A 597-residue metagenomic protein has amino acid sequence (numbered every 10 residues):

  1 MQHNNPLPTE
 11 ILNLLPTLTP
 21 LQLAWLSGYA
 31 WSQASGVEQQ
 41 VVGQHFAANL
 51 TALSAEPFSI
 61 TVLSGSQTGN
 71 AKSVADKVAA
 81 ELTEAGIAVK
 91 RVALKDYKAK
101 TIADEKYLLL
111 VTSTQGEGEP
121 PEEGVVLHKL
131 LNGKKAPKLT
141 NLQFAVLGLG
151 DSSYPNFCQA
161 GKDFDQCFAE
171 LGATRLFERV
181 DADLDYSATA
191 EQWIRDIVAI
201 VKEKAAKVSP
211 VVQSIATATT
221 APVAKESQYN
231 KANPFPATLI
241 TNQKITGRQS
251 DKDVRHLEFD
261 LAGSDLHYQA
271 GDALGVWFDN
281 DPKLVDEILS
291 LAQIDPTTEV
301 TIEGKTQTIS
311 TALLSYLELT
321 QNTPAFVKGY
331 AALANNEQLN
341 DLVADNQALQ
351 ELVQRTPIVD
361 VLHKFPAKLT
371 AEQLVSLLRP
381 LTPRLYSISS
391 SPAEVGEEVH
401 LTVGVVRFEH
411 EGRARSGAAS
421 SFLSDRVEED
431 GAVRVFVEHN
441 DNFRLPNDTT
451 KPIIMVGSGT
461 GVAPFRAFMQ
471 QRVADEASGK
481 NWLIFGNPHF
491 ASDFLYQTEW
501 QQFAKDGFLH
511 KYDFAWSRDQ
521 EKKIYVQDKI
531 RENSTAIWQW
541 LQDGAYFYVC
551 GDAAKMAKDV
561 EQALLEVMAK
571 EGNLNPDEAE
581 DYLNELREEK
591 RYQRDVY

Functional and structural regions predicted by a protein language model:
M1-Y597: FNR-like FAD-binding dehydrogenase module
